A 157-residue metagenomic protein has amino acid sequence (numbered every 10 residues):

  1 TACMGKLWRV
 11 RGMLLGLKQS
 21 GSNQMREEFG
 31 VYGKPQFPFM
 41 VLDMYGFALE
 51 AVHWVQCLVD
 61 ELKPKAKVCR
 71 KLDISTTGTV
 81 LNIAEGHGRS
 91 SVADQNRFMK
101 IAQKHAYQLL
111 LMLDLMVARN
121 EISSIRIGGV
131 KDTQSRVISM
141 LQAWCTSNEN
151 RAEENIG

Functional and structural regions predicted by a protein language model:
T1-G157: Amphipathic alpha-helical assembly/interaction segments
